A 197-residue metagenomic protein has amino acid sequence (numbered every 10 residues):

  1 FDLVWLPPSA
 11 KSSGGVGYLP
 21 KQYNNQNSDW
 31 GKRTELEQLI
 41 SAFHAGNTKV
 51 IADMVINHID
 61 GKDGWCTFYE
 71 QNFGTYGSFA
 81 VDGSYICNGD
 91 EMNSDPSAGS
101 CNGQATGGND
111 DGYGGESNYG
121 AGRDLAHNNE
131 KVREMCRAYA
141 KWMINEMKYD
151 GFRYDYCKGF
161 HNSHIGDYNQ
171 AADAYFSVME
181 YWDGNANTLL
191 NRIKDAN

Functional and structural regions predicted by a protein language model:
F1-R33, T48: Aromatic-lined carbohydrate-binding/catalytic grooves of carbohydrate-active enzymes
P8, G15-Y18, I40-T48, A138-N197: Active-site-proximal helices and loops of the catalytic beta/alpha 8
A10, M54-I56, E116: Short, flexible active-site-adjacent loop segments at beta-strand->alpha-helix junctions, enriched in small/polar
G15-Q26, H58-N109, Q170: Aromatic- and acidic-residue-enriched segments that line the glycan-binding/catalytic groove of carbohydrate-active
L19-G31, N118-R133, K148-K158: The substrate-binding groove and active-site-proximal loops of carbohydrate-active enzymes, especially glycoside
K32, L36, R133-C136, I165: Aromatic/hydrophobic pocket-lining residues that form the small-molecule binding cavity in soluble enzyme cores
T34-N72: Substrate-binding cleft of carbohydrate-active enzyme catalytic domains
A98-E134, K141: Glycine-rich phosphate-binding "P-loop"
